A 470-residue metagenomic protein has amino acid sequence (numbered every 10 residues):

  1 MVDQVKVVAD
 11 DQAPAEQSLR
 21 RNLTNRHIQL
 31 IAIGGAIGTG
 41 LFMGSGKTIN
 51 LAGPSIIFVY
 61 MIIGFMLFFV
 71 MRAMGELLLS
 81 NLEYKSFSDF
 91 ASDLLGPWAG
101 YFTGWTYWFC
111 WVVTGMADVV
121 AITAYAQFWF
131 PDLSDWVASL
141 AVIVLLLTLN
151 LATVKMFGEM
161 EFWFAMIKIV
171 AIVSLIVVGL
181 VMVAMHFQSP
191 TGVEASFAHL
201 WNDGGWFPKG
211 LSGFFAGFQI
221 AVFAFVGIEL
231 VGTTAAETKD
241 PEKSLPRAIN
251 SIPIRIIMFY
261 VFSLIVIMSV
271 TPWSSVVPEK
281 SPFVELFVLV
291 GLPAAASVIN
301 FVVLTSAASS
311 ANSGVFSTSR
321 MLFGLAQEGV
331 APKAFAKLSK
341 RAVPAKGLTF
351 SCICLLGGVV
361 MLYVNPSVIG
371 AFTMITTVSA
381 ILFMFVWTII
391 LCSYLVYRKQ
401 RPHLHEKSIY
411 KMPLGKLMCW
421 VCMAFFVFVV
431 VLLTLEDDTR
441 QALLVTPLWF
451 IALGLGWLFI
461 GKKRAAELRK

Functional and structural regions predicted by a protein language model:
M1-G46, N50-S55, F68-R72, E83-Y84 (+5 more regions): Membrane-interface "cap" regions at the ends of multi-pass membrane proteins
Q4-A15, D89-S92, V119-S139, A171-S174 (+4 more regions): Helix-loop-helix connectors at the membrane interface of multi-pass transporters/channels
P14-L19, I56-I57, P131-S134, M166-F301: Helix-loop-helix junctions that connect adjacent transmembrane segments in multi-pass membrane transporters
L19-R20, M43-A138, T148, I254-I257 (+2 more regions): Extracellular loop-to-transmembrane helix junctions
E83-Y84, T106-A121, F225-T238, A296-K333 (+3 more regions): Membrane-helix boundary/coupling elements in multi-pass transport proteins
D89-S92, G96, F128, W201 (+2 more regions): TM-loop-TM module centered on a large, flexible mid-protein loop between adjacent transmembrane helices in multi-pass
T123, W136-A195, V226, I249-P253 (+4 more regions): Membrane-interface loop-to-helix entry segments
W163-F164, A334-A345, M384-D438, E467-R469: C-terminal membrane-solvent junction of multi-pass transporters and transport-like membrane proteins
